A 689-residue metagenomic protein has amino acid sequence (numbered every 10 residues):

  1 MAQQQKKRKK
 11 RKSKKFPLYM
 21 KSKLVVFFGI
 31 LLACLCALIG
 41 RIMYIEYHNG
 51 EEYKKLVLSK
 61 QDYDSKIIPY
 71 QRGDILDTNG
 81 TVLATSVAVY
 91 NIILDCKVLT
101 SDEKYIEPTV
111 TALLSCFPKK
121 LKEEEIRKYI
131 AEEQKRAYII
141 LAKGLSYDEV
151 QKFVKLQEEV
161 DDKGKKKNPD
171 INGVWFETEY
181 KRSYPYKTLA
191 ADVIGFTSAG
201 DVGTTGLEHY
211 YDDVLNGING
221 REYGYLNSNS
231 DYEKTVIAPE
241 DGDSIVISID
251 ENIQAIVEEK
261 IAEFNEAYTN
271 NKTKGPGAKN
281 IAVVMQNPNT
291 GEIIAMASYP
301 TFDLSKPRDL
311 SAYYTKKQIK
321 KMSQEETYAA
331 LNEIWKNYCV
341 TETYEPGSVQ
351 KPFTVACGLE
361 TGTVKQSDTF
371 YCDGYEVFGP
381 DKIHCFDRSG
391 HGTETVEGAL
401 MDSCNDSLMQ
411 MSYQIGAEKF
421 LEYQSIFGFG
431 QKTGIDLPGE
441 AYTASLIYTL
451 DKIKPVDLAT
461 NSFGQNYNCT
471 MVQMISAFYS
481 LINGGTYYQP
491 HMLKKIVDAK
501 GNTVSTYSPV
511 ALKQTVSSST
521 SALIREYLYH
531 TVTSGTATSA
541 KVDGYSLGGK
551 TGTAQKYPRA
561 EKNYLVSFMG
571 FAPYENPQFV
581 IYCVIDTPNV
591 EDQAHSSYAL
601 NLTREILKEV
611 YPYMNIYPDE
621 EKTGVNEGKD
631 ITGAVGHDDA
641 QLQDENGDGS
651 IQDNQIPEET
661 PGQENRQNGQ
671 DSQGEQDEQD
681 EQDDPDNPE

Functional and structural regions predicted by a protein language model:
M1-K316, E418-S425, A540-K541, R559 (+6 more regions): Periplasmic/cell-envelope proteins involved in peptidoglycan metabolism and beta-lactam response
V82-T85, Y90, N229-V236, I249 (+8 more regions): Beta-lactam-recognizing serine transpeptidase/beta-lactamase-like catalytic domain environment
N589: Hydrophobic alpha-helical positions that pack around
